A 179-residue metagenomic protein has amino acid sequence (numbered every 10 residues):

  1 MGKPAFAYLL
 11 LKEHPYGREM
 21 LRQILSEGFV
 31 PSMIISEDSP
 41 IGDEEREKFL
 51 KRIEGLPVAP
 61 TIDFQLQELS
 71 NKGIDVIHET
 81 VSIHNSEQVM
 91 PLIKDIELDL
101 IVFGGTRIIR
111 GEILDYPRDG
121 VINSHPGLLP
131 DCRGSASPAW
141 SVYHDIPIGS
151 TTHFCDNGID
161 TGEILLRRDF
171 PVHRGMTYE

Functional and structural regions predicted by a protein language model:
M1-E179: One-carbon transfer enzymes
